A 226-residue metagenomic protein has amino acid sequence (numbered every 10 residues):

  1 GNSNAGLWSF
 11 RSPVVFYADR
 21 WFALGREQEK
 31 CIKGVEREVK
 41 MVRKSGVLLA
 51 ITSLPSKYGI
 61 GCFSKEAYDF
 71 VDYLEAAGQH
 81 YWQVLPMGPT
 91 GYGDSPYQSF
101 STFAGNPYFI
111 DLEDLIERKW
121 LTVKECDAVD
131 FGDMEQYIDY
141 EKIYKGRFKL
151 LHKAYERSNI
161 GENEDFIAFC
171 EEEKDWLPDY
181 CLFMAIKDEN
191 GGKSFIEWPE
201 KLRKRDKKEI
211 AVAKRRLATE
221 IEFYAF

Functional and structural regions predicted by a protein language model:
N2-N4, D19: Intrinsic-disorder-associated, low-complexity terminal segments enriched in Asp/Asn/His/Tyr and depleted of Lys/Arg
S3, S9-S12: Serine residues within intrinsically disordered or low-complexity segments
V42-F226: Acidic/aromatic-lined carbohydrate-recognition and catalytic surfaces of CAZymes acting on diverse glycans
